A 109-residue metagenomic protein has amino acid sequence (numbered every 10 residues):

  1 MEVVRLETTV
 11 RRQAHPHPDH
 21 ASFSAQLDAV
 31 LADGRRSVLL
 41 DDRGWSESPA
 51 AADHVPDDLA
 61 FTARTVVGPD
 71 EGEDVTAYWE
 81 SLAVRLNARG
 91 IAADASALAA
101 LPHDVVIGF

Functional and structural regions predicted by a protein language model:
M1, A29-R36: A short, structured loop/turn motif at beta-sheet edges
M1-A25, R43-F109: Cysteine-centric segments in proteins
A25-Q26, V38: Internal, hydrophobic cores of structured domains that mediate oligomerization or house catalytic pockets within large
R35-W45: Short amphipathic beta-strand/extended segments with alternating polar/hydrophobic composition
